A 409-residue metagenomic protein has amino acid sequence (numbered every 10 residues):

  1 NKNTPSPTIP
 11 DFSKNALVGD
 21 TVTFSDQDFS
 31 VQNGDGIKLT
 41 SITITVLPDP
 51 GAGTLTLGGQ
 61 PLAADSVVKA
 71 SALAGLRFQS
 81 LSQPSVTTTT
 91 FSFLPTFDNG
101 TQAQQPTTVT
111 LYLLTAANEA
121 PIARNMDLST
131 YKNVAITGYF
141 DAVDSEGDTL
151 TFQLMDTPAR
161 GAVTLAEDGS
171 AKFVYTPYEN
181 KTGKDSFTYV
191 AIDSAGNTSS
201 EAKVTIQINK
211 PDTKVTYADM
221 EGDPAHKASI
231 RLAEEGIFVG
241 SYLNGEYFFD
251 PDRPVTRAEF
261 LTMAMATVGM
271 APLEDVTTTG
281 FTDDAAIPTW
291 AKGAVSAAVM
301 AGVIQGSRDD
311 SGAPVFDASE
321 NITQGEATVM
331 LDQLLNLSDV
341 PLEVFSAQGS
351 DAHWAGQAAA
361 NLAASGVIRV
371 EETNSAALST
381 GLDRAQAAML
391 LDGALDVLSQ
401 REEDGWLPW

Functional and structural regions predicted by a protein language model:
N1-N3, G100-A116, D127, G196-P211: C-terminal edge beta-strand
N3-P50, N118-M155: Extracellular ectodomain surface segments
I44, G53-L55, L76, P121 (+7 more regions): Extracellular/surface recognition and adhesion modules
P48-A72, M155-S170, S241: Low-complexity "stalk/linker" and mucin-like segments enriched in Ser/Thr/Pro/Ala/Gly
G75-V86, K172-T182, F249, F316-A318 (+1 more regions): Extracellular/luminal low-complexity segments enriched in Ser/Thr/Pro
T87-F91, G183-F187: Exposed beta-strand face motif in extracellular beta-rich ectodomains
P95-F97, A191: Conserved structural position at the C-terminal beta-strand of extracellular beta-sandwich adhesion modules
M126-Y131, Q207-H226, V239-L261, M265-G293 (+5 more regions): Feature responds to low-complexity, polar/acidic, surface-exposed segments characteristic of secreted/exported proteins
